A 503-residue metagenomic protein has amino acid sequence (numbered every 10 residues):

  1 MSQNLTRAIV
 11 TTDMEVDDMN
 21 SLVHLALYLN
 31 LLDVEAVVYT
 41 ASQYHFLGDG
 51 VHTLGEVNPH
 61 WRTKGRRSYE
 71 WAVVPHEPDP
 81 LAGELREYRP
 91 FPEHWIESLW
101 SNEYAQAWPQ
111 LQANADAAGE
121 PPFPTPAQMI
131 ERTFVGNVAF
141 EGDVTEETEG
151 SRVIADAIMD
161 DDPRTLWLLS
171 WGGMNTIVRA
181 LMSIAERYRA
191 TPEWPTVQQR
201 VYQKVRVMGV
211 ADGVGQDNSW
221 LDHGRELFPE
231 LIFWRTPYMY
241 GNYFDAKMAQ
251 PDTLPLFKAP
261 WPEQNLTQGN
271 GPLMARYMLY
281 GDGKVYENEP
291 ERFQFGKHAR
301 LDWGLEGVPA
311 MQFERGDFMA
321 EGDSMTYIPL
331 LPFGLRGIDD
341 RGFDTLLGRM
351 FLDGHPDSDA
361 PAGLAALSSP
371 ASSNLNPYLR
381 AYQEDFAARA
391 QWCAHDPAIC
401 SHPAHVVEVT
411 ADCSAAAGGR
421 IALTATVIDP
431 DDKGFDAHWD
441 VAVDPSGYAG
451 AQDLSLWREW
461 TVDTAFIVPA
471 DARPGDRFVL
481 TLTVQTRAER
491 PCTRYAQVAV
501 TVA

Functional and structural regions predicted by a protein language model:
M1-E459, A465-I467, D471, G475: N-terminal acidic, glycine/proline-rich low-complexity segments
V406-V407, V484, V502: Hydrophobic aliphatic residue packing
D476-L480: Exposed beta-strand face motif in extracellular beta-rich ectodomains
Q485-P491: Short, solvent-exposed loop/turn segments at the edges of extracellular beta-sandwich modules
C492-V502: C-terminal edge beta-strand
